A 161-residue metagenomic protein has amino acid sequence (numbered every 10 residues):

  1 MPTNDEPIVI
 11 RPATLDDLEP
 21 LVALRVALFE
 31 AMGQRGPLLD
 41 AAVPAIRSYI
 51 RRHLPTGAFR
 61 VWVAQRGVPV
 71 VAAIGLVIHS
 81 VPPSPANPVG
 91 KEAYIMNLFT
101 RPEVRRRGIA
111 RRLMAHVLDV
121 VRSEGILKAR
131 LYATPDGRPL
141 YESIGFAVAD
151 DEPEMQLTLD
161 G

Functional and structural regions predicted by a protein language model:
V9-A23, Q34: A short beta-loop-alpha structural element at the N-terminal edge of CoA-dependent acyl/N-acetyltransferase catalytic
V26-I50, F59: Conserved GNAT-fold acetyl-CoA-binding loop/helix
R51-V63, Y94: A short helix-loop-beta-strand connector motif used in the catalytic cores of GNAT acetyltransferases and, in some
V63, P69-I78, Y94, F99: Conserved beta-strand in the GNAT
V104, G108-H116: Conserved acetyl-CoA pyrophosphate-binding loop and the N-cap/start of the following alpha-helix in GNAT-like
M114, V121-A133: Conserved GNAT acetyl-CoA-binding A-motif
I126, E142-E152: Conserved acetyl-CoA-binding loop of GNAT-fold acetyltransferases
A129-P139, Q156-L159: Conserved beta-strand-loop-alpha-helix junction that forms the acyl-donor binding cleft
